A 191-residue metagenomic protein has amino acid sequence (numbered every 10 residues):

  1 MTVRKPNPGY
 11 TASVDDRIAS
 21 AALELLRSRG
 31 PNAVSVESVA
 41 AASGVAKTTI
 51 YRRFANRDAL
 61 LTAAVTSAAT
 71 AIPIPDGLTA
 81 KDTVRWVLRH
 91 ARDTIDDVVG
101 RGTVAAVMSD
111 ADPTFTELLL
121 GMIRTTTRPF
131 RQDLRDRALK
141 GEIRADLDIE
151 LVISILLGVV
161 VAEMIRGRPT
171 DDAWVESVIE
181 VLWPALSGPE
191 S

Functional and structural regions predicted by a protein language model:
M1-A42, A59, A71: Basic, helix-initiating cap at the start of DNA-binding domains
M1-V3, W86, D93, R128 (+2 more regions): C-terminal peripheral helix-coil segments that are non-catalytic and often amphipathic
S43-F54: Short hydrophobic/aromatic patch on the recognition helix
R53-F54, V161-A162, W183: Tryptophan-centric aromatic hotspots in well-structured domains and transmembrane helices
A64-V65, I95-L120: Amphipathic alpha-helical segments used for helix-helix packing
V65-I72: Short, basic, alpha-helical segments at the C-terminal edge of helix-turn-helix-like DNA-binding modules
I72-R101, V152: Hydrophobic alpha-helical connector segments
D82, T114-K140, I149-E150: Amphipathic alpha-helical packing segments from all-alpha helical-bundle domains
